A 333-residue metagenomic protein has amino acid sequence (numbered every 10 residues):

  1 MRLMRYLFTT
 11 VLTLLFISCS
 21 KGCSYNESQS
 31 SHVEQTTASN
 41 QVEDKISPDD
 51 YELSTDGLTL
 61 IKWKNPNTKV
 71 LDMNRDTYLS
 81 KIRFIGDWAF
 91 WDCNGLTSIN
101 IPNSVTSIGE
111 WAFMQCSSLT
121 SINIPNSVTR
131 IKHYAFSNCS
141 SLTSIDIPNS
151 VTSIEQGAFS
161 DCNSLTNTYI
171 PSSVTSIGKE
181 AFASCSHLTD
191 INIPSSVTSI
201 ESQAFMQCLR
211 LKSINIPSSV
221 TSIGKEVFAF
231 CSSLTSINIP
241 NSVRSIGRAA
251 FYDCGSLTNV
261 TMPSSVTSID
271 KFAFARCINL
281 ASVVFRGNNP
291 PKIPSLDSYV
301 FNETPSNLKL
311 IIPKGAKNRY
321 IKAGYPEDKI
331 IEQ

Functional and structural regions predicted by a protein language model:
M1-S18: Sec-dependent bacterial lipoprotein signal peptides
F16-D49: Bacterial Sec-dependent N-terminal signal peptides
P48-G57, P66-F84, N94-S107, S117-R130 (+9 more regions): Structural signature of tandem-repeat unit edges
L60-K62: Short linear proline/tyrosine/threonine-rich motifs used for host-factor recruitment and membrane trafficking/assembly
G86-A89, G109-A112, K132-S137, E155-S160 (+6 more regions): Consensus positions within tandem repeat domains that build extended binding/scaffold surfaces
D297-F301, A316-K329: Short, aromatic/basic amphipathic alpha-helical patches
